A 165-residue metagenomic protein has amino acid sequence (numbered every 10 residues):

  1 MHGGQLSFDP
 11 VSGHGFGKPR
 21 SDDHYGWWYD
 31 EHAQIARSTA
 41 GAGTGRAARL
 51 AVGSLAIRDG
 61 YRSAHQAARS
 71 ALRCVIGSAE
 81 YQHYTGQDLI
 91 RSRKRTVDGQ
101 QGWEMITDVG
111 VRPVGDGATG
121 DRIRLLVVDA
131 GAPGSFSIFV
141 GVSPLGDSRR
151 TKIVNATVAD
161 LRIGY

Functional and structural regions predicted by a protein language model:
M1-G3, R93-V97: Short acidic-hydrophobic surface loop/beta-edge motif
H2, L89, D121-R124: Residues that act as N-cap/strand-start positions at coil-to-secondary-structure junctions
H2-S63: Secretory pathway targeting signatures of secreted, lumenal, and periplasmic proteins
P10-G13, R91, E104, D160: Extracellular/lumenal ectodomain signal focusing on beta-strand-rich modules and carbohydrate-recognition contexts
H65-L72, V154-V158: Extracytoplasmic/secreted envelope proteins and their assembly/folding machinery, especially bacterial periplasmic
R73-E80, A159-I163: Sec-exported extracytoplasmic/periplasmic mature domains
A79-R91: A short, amphipathic edge element
V97-Y165: Short, well-structured beta-strand
